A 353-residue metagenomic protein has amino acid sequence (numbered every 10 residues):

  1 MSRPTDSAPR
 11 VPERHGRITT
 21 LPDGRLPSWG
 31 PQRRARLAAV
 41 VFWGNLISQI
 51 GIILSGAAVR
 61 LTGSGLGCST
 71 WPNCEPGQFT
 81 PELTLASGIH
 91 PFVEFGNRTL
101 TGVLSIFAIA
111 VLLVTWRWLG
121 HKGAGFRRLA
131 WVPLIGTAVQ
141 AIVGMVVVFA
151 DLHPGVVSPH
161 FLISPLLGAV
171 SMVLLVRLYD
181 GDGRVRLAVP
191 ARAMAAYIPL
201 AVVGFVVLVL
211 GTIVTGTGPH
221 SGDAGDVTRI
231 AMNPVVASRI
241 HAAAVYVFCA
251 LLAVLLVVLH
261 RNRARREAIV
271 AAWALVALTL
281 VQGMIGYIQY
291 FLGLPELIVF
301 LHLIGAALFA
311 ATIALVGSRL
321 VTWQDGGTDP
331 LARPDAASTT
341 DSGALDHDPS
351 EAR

Functional and structural regions predicted by a protein language model:
S2-R353: Polytopic transmembrane helical bundles with strong interfacial aromatic enrichment
